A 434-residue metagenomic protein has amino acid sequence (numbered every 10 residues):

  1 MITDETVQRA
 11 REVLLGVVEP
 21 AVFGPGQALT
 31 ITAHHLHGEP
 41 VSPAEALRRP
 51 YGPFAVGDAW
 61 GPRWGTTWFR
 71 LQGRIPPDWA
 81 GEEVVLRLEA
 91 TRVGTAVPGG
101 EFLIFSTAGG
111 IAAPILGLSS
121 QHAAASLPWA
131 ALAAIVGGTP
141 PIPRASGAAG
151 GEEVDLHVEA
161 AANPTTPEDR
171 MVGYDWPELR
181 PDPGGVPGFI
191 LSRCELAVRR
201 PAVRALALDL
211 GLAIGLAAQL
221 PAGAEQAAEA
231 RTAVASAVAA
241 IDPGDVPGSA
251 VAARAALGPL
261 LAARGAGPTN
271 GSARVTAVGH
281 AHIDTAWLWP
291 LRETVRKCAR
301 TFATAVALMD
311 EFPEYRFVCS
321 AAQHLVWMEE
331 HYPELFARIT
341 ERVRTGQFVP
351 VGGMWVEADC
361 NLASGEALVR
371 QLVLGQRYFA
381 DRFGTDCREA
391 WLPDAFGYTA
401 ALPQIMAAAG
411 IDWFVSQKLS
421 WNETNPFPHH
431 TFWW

Functional and structural regions predicted by a protein language model:
I2-R48, V56, V97-E101, V136 (+1 more regions): Catalytic-domain carbohydrate-binding cleft regions of carbohydrate-active enzymes
G57-P77: Short beta-strands within extracellular/lumenal beta-sheet-rich domains
P62-W64, W79, V97, S120-H122 (+2 more regions): Surface-exposed coil/turn segments at beta-strand junctions on protein surfaces, enriched
T66, D78-E82, P247, L260: Secreted/periplasmic carbohydrate-active enzymes, especially glycoside hydrolases
R70-R74, V85-R87, D155-E159: Residues within well-ordered beta-strands of beta-sheet-rich folds
Q72, A123-G147: Exposed aromatic-hydrophobic patches
E82-T107, L118: Aromatic-lined ligand-binding clefts that engage carbohydrates, nucleic acids, or primary amines
A112-L118: Multi-bladed beta-propeller domains
